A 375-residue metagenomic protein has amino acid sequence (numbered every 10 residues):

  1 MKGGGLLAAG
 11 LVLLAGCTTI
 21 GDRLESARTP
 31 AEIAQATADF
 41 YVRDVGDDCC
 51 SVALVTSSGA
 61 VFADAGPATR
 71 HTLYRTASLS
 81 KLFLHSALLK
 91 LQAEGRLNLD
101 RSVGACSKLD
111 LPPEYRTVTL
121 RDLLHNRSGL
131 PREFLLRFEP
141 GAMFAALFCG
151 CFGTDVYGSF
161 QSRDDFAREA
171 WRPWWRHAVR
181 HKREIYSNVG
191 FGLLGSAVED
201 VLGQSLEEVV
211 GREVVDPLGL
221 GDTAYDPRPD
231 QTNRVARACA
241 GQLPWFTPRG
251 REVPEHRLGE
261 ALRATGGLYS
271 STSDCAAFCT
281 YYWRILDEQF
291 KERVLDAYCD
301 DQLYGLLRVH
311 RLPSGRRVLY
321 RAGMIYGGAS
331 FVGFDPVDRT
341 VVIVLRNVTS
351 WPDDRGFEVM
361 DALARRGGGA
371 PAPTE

Functional and structural regions predicted by a protein language model:
M1-L7: Bacterial N-terminal signal peptides that target proteins for export
A15-G16: C-terminal motif of bacterial Sec signal peptides marking the signal peptidase cleavage site
L24-S57, P140, F144, H177: Beta-lactamase-like hydrolase cores
A38-T76, Y157-F160, R308, V341-I343: A short, well-structured edge-of-sheet supersecondary motif
V45-D48, G66-L123, R176-V189, R263-G266 (+1 more regions): Short active-site loop at a secondary-structure junction that contains or immediately precedes the catalytic residue(s)
P113-M324: Short, surface-exposed loop or secondary-structure junction motifs that flank catalytic or metal-binding residues
C299-D300, R311-L319, T349-E375: Short, gly/Ser/Thr-rich active-site loops of penicillin-recognizing serine hydrolases
A329-T349: Short, well-ordered beta-strand elements
